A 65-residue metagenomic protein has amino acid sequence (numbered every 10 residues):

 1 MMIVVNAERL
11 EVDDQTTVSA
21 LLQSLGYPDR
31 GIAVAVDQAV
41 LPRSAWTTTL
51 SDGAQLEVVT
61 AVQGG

Functional and structural regions predicted by a protein language model:
M1-G64: Ubiquitin-like/PB1-type beta-grasp interaction modules and other compact soluble beta-rich domains
